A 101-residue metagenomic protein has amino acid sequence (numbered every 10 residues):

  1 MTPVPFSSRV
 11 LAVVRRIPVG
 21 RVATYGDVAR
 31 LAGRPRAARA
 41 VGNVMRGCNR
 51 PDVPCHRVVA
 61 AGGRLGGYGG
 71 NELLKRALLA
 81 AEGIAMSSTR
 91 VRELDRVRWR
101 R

Functional and structural regions predicted by a protein language model:
M1-R101: Nucleic acid-binding interface residues in structured DNA/RNA-binding domains, emphasizing the DNA-engaging scaffolds
